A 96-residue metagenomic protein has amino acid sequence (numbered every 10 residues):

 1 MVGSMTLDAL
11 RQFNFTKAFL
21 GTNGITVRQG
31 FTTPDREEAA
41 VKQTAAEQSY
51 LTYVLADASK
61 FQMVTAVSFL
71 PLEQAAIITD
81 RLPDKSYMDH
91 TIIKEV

Functional and structural regions predicted by a protein language model:
M1-V96: Conserved phosphate- and dinucleotide-binding cores of soluble alpha/beta proteins, encompassing both enzyme active
